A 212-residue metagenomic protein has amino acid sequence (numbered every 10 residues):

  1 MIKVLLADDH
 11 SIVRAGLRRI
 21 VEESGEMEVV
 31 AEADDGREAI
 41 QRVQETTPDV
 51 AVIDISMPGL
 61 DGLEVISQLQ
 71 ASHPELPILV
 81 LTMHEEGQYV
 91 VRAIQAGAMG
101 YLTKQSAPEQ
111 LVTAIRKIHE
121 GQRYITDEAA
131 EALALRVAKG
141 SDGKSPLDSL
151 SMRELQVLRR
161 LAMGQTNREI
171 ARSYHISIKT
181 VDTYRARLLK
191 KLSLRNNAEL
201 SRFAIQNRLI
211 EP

Functional and structural regions predicted by a protein language model:
E26-D34, R42, L194: Short hydrophobic/Thr-rich beta-strand motif most characteristic of the beta2 strand and flanking loop of CheY-like
D35-E38, D61-E64: Acidic catalytic/metal-coordinating carboxylates
T46-V52: Active-site beta3 strand of CheY-like receiver
I55-M57: Receiver (REC) domain active-site loop signature in two-component systems and cognate sites in sensor histidine kinases
Q88-M152, Q156, A198, L209-E211: Short, flexible helix-to-coil linker/hinge segments that flank and couple to helix-turn-helix
K144-K179: Helix-turn-helix DNA-binding segment
L189-P212: Basic, Lys/Arg-enriched C-terminal extension of HTH/homeodomain DNA-binding domains
